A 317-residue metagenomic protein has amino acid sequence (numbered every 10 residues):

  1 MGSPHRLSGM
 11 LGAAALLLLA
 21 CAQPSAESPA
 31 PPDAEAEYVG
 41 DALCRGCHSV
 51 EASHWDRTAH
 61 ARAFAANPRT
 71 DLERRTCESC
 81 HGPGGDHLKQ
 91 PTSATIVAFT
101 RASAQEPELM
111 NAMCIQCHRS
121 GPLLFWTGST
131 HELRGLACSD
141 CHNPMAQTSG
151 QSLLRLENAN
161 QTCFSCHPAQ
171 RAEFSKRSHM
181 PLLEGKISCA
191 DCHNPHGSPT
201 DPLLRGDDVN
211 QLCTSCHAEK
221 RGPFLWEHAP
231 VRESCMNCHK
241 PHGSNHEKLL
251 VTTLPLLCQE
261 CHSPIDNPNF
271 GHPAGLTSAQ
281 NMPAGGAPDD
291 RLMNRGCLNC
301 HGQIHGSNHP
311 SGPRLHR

Functional and structural regions predicted by a protein language model:
M1-L11: Bacterial N-terminal signal peptides that target proteins for export
G9-A20: Bacterial N-terminal signal peptides
C21-R317: Short sequence/structural segments immediately N-terminal
